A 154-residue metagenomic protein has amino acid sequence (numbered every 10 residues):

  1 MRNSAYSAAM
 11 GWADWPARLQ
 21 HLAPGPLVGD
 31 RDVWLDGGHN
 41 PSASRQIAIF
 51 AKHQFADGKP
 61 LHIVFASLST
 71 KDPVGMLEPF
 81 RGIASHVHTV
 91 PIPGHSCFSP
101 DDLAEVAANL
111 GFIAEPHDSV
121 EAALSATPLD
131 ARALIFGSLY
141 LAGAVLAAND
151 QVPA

Functional and structural regions predicted by a protein language model:
M1-H86: Nucleotide phosphate-binding/pyrophosphate-handling subdomain across enzymes that bind or process nucleotide phosphates
D14, P41-S42, K71-D72, H95-F98 (+2 more regions): Short alpha-helical
D32-L35, G75-R132: C-terminal helical cap/extension that packs against the catalytic core of soluble nucleotide-cofactor enzymes
S44-R45, P73-G75, S99-P100, A144-A147 (+1 more regions): Short glycine-/acidic-enriched loop or helix-start segments at secondary-structure transitions that form or flank
A51, F55, A107, N149-P153: Active-site catalytic pocket residues across diverse enzymes, especially alpha/beta-hydrolases
S67, P91-I92, L139: Short secondary-structure boundary segments
A123-D150: A glycine-rich beta-strand to alpha-helix segment that forms a phosphate/ribose-binding loop at ligand/cofactor sites
